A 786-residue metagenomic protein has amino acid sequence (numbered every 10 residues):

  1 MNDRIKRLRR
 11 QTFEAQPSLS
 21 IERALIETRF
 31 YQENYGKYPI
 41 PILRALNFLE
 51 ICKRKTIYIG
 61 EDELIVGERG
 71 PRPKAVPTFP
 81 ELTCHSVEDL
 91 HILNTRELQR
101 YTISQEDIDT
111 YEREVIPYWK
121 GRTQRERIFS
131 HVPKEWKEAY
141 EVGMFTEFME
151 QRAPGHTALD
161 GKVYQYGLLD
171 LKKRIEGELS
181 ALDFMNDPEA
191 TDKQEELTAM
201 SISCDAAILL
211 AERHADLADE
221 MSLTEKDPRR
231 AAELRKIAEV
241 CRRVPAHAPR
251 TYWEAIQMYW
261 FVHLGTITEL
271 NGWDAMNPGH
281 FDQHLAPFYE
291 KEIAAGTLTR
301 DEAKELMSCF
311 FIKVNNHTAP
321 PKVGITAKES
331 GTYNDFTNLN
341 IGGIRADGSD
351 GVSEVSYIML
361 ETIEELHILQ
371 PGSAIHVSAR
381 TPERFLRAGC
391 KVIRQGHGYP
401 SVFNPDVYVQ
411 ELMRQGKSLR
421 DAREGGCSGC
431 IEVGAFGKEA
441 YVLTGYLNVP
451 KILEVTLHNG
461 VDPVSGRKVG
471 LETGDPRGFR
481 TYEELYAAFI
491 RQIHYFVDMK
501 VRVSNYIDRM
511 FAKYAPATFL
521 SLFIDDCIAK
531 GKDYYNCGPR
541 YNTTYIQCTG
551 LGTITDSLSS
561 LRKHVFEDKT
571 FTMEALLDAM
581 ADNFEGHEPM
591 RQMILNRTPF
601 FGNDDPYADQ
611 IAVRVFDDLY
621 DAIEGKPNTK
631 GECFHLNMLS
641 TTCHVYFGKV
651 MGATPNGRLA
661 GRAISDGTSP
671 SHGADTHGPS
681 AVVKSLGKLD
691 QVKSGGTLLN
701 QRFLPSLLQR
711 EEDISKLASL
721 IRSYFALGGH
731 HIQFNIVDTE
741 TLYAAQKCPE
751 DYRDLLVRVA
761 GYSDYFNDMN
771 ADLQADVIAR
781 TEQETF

Functional and structural regions predicted by a protein language model:
M1-M200, R229, E233-T553, S559-F786: Conserved catalytic cores of very large enzyme subunits
T198-L209: Extended non-globular scaffold/tether segments
A211-D219: Secondary-structure-rich domain cores
M221-R230: A conserved hydrophobic secondary-structure block that centers on an alpha-helix together with its immediately flanking
